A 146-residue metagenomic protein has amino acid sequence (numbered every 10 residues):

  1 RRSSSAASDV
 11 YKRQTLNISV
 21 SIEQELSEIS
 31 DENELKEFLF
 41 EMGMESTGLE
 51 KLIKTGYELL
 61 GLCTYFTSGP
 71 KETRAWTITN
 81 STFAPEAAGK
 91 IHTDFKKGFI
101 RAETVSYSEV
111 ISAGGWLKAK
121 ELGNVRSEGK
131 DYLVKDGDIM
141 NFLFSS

Functional and structural regions predicted by a protein language model:
R1-A7, Y11: Single conserved hydrophobic/aromatic residue that forms the stacking wall/gate of nucleotide- or nucleobase-binding
A6, E34, F83: Short Gly/charged-rich anion-binding patches and loops
Y11, L49, S81-A84: Generic structural signal for well-ordered, non-membrane alpha-helical segments in soluble metabolic enzymes
R13-I18: Conserved beta-strand/loop subsegment of P-loop NTPase cores
V20-E28, E72-N141: Nucleotide-binding motor/catalytic cores of P-loop/tubulin-like NTPases across gene-expression machines
V20-E72: Anionic-ligand-binding alpha/beta catalytic cores of soluble enzymes and soluble regulatory domains that recognize
F144-S145: Short, surface-exposed secondary-structure boundary micro-motifs
